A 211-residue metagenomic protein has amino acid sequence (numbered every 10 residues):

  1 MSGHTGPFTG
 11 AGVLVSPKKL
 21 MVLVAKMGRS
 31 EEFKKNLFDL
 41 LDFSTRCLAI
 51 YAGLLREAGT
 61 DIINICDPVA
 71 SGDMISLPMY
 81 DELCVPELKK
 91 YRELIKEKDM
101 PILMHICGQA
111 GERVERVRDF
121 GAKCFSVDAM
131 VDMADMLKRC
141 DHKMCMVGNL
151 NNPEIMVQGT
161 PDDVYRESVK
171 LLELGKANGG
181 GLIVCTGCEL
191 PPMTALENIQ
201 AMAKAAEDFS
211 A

Functional and structural regions predicted by a protein language model:
M1-A211: Active-site loop segments of alpha/beta catalytic cores
